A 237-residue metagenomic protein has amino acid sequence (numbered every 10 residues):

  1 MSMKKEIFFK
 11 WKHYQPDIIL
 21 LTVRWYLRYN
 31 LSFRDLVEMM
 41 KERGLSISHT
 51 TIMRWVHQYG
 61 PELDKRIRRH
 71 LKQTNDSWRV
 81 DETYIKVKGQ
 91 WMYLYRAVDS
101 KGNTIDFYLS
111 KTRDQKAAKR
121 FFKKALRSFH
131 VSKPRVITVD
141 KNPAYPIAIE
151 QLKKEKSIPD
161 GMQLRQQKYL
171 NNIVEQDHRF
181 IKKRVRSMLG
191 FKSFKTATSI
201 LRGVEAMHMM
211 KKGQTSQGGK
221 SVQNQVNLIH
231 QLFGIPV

Functional and structural regions predicted by a protein language model:
M1-V237: Residue-level recognition of single "structural anchor" positions that define or cap local secondary structure
